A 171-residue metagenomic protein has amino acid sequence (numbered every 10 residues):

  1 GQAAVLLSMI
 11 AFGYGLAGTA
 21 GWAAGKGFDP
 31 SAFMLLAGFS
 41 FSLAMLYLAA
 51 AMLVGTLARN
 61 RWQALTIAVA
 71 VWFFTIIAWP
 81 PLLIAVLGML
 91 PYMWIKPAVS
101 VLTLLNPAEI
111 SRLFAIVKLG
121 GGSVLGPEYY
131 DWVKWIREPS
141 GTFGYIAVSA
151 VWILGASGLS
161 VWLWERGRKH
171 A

Functional and structural regions predicted by a protein language model:
G1, V5, F39, V71-T75 (+1 more regions): Transmembrane alpha-helical core residues of multi-pass small-molecule transporters, especially secondary transporters
V5-R59: Secretory targeting signals
Y14-T19, R61-A64, V124-E128: Short acidic/polar alpha-helix capping motifs at helix-coil junctions
F33-G38, L65-T66, F143-A150: Hydrophobic alpha-helical transmembrane segments
F41-W94: A structural motif at transmembrane helix-loop-helix junctions in multipass membrane proteins
I77-L154, G158: Terminal transmembrane helical anchor/hairpin motif
G158-A171: Membrane-interface capping segments at transmembrane-helix boundaries
